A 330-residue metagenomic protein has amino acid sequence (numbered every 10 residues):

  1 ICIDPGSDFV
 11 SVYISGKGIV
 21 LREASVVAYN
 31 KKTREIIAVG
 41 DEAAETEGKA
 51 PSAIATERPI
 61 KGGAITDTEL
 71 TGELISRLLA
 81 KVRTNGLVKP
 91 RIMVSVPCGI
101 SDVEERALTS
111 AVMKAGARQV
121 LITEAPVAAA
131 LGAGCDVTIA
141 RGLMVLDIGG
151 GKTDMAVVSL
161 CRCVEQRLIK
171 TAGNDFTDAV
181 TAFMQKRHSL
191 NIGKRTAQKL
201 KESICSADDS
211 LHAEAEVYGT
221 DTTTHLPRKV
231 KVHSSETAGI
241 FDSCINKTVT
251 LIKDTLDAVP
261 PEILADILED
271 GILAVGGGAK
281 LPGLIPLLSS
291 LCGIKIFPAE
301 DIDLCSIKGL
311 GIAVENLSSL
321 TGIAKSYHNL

Functional and structural regions predicted by a protein language model:
I1-I148, V158-I272, A279-S306, G311-L330: Nucleotide/phosphate-binding catalytic cleft detector across ATP-hydrolyzing and phosphate-transferring enzymes
